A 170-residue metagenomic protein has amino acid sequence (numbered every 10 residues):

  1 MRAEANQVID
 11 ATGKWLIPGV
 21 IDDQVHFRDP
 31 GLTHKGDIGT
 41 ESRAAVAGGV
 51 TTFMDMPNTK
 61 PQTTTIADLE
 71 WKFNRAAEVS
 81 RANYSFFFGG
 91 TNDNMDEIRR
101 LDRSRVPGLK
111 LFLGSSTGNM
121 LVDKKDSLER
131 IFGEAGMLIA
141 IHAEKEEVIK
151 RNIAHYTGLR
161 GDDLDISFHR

Functional and structural regions predicted by a protein language model:
M1-P18: Histidine-rich, glycine-flanked metal-binding segment
K14-G39: Di-metal (Zn2+ and/or Mg2+/Mn2+) metal-binding site signature of metallo-dependent hydrolases with the MBL/beta-CASP
G19-V25, F53-D55, Y84-F88, P107-L111 (+1 more regions): Hydrophobic faces of well-ordered beta-strands that scaffold small-molecule active sites in alpha/beta enzyme cores
H26-R28, N58-T59, F87-D93, F112-G118 (+1 more regions): Active-site beta-loop-alpha junctions enriched in small/polar residues
G31-G36, G108, L113-S116, N152: Catalytic cores and adjacent flexible loops of soluble metabolic enzymes that perform enolate/carbanion chemistry on
L32-P107, K125-G133: Alpha-helical scaffold segments that flank or form the walls of functional sites
G48-V50, Q62, F73-R81, E146-R170: Active-site gating loops and adjacent loop-to-helix segments of metal-dependent hydrolytic enzymes
L109, N119-E147, R170: Metal-dependent enolase-superfamily TIM-barrel catalytic cores that perform enediolate-based chemistry
